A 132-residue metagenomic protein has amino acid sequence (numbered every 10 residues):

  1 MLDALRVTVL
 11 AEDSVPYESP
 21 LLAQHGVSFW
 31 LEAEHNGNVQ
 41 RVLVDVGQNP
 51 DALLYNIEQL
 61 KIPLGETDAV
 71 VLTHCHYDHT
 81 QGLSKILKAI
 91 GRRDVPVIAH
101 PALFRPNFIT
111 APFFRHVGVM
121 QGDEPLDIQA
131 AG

Functional and structural regions predicted by a protein language model:
M1, N36-N38, P63-E66: Flexible, charged surface loops at secondary-structure boundaries
L2-R6: Extreme N-terminal starter segment of soluble prokaryotic enzymes
T8, I98, G132: General small-molecule cofactor/ligand-binding pocket signal
T8-L60: Conserved beta-strand hairpin/beta-sheet module of binuclear metal-dependent hydrolase folds, prominently
S19, K85-K88, D123-L126: A generic local secondary-structure boundary/capping motif
A33, A99-P101: Short, structured patches in soluble enzyme cores that scaffold and shape functional sites
D51-A99: Active-site metal-binding motif and surrounding structural segment of the metallo-beta-lactamase
L103-G132: Metallo-beta-lactamase
